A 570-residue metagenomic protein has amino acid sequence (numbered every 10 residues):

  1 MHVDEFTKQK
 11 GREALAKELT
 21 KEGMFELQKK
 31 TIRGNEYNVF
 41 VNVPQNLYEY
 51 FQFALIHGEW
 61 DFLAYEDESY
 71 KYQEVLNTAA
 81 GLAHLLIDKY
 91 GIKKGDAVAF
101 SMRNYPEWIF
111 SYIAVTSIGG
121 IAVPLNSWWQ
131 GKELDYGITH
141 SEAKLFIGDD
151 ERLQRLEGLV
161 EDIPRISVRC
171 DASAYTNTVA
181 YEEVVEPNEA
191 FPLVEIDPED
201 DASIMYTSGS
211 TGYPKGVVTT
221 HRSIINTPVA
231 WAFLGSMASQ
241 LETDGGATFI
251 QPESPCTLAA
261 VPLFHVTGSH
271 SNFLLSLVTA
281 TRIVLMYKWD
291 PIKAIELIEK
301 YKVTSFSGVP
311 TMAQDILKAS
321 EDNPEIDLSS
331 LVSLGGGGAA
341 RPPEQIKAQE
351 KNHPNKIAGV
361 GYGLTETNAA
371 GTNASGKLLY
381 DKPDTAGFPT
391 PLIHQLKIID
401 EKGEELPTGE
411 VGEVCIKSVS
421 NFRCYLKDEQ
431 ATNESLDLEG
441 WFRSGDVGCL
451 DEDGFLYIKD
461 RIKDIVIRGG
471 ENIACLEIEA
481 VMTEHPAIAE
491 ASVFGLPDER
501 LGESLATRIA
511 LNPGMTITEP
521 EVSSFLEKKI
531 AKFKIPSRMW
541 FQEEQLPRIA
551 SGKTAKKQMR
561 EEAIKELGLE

Functional and structural regions predicted by a protein language model:
Q28-K30, D67, E151-P198, Y213 (+1 more regions): ANL superfamily adenylate-forming
V39-V43, E59-K93, A97-Y105, I109-I113 (+1 more regions): Conserved AMP-binding/adenylate-forming core of the ANL superfamily
E59, N188-Y206, G212-Y213, T248-C256: Conserved pre-ATP/AMP-binding loop-to-beta segment of ANL
K71-Q73, A202-W231, A238: Conserved AMP-binding A3 loop
W129, F146, F306, S418 (+5 more regions): AMP-binding/adenylate-forming catalytic core of the ANL superfamily
I225-C256, F264-T304, A319: Conserved AMP-binding/adenylation subdomain of ANL enzymes
V278, V303-G308, A319-D381, P391 (+1 more regions): Gly/Ser/Thr-rich phosphate-binding loop
A531-K553: AMP-binding/adenylate-forming catalytic domain of the ANL superfamily
